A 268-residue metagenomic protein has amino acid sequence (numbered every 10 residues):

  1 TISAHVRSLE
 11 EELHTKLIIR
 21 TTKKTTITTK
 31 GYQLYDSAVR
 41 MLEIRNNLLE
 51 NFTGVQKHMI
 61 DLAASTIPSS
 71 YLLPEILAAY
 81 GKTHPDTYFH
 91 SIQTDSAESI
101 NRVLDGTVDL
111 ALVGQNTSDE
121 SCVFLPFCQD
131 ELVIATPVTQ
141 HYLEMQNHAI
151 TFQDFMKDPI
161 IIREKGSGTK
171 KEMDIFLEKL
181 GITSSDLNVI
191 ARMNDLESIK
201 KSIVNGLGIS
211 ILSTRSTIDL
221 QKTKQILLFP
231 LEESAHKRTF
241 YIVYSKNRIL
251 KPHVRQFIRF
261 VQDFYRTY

Functional and structural regions predicted by a protein language model:
S8-I27: A short LG(V/I)-centered, amphipathic sequence patch enriched for acidic residue(s) preceding the LG motif
E12-L13, L34-V55, Y268: Alpha-helical linker/hinge and terminal dimerization helices associated with HTH transcriptional regulators
K57-E120: Central regulatory/effector-binding core of bacterial HTH transcription factors
D95-I100, L104-T107, V113, E178-L227: Hydrophobic hinge/microswitch elements
V123-V133, N188, K222-H236: Short beta-strand->loop
F124-L132, T136-I161: Flexible hinge/capping segments at coil-to-helix
P159-G181, L250-K251, I258, Y268: Secondary-structure junction motif
L227-Y268: A late-sequence structural motif
